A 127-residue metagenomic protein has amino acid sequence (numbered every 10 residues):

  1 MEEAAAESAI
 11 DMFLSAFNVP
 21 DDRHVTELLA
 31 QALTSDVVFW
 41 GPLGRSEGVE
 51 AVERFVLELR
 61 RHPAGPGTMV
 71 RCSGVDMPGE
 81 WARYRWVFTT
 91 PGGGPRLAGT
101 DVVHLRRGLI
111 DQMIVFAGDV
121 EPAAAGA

Functional and structural regions predicted by a protein language model:
M1-A32: Short acidic-aromatic low-complexity motifs
E7-S8, A30-V37, W81, F88 (+1 more regions): A generic structural signal for ordered alpha-helices
D11, D21-D22, D36, E53 (+4 more regions): Acidic-enriched, low-complexity/disordered segments with a strong bias for Aspartate over Glutamate
N18-D21, V37, G41, G92: Flexible interhelical turns and helix-capping residues at alpha-helix boundaries within structured domains
T26-P78: A solvent-exposed, acidic/Ser-Thr-rich amphipathic alpha-helical stretch
R60-A127: A beta-strand edge to alpha-helix "cap/lid" segment located at domain peripheries
